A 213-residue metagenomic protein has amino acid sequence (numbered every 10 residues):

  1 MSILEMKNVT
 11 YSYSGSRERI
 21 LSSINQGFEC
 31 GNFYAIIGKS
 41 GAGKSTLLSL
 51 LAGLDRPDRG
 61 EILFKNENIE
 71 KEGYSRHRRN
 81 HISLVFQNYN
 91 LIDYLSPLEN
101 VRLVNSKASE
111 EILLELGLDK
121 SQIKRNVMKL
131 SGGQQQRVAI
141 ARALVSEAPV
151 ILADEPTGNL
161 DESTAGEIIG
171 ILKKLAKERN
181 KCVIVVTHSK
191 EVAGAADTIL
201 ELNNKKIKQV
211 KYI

Functional and structural regions predicted by a protein language model:
A52: Helix-to-loop junction immediately C-terminal to a conserved catalytic motif
G60-I69: Conserved ABC transporter NBD signature motif
N68-S83: ABC ATPase NBD coupling module
I112-M128: Conserved ABC nucleotide-binding domain
N126-L130, Q134-Q136: Conserved ABC ATPase signature
I140: Hydrophobic anchor residue at the start of the ABC signature
I151-D154: Catalytic Walker B motif of ABC-type/P-loop ATPase nucleotide-binding domains
